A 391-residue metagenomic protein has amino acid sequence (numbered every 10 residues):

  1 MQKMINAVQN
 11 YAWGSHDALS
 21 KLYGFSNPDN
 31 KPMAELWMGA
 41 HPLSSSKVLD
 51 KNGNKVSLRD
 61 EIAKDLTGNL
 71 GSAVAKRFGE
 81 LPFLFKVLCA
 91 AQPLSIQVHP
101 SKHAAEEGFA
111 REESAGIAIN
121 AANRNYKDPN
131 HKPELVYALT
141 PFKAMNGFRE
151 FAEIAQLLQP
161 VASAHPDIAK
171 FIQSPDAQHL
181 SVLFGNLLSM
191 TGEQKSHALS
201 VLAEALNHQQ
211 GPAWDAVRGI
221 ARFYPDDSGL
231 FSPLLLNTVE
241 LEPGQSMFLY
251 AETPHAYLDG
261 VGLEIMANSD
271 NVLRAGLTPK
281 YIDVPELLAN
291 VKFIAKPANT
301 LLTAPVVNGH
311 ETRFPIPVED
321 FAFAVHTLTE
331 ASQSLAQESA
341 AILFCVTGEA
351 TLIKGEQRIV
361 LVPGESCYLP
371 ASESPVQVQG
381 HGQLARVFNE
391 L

Functional and structural regions predicted by a protein language model:
M1-Q209, P279-P297, F323: Transition-metal
M38-A40, V87-A91, V98, P133-P141 (+5 more regions): Short, conserved beta-strand element in jelly-roll/cupin
V48-L49, R59, A63-V74, F148 (+4 more regions): A short beta-strand-loop-beta hairpin characteristic of the jelly-roll/cupin
L88, L236-L249, T253-Y257, L263 (+1 more regions): Short acidic-glycine-tyrosine-enriched beta hairpin
Q92, E349-L391: Generic C-terminus detector
L94, L135-P141, G260-P279, F321 (+1 more regions): A short hydrophobic beta-strand segment most commonly corresponding to one strand of the jelly-roll/cupin
V261-R313: C-terminal, non-catalytic macromolecule-binding modules
V307-H310, A322-Q337: Conserved short histidine dyad/triad with adjacent acidic residue
